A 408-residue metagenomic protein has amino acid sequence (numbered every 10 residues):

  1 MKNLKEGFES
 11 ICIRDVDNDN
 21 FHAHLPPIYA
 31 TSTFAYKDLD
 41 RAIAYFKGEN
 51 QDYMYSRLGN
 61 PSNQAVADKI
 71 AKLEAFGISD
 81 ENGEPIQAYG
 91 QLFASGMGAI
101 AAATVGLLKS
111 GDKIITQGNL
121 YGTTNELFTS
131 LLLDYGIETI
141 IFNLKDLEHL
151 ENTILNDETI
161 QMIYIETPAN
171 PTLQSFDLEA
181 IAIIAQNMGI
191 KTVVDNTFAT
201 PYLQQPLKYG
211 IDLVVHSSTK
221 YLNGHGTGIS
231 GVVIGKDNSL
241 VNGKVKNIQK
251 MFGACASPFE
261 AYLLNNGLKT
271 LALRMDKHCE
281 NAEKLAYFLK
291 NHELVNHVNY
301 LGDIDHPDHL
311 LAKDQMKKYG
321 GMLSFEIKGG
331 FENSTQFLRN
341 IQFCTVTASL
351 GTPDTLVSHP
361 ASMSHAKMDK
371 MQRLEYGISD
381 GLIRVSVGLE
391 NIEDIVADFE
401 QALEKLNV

Functional and structural regions predicted by a protein language model:
M1-K37, A42-Y45, E326-I341: N-terminal presequences and immediately downstream first alpha-helices
N3-L4, C12-D17, L73, G77-L294 (+2 more regions): Conserved PLP-enzyme active-site core in the AAT-like
I11, G77-G83, T129-S130, E138-I140 (+3 more regions): PLP-dependent enzyme catalytic core of the Aspartate aminotransferase-like
H24-K72, F76-E81, Q87: A glycine-/small-polar-enriched, mobile loop at the entrance of the PLP active site in fold-type I
Q51, I229, E260, L264-G267 (+2 more regions): Short amphipathic alpha-helical segments
F252, I341-G351, A402-V408: A common structural junction motif
H297-I383, V387: Conserved C-terminal alpha-helix-loop-beta "cap" of PLP-dependent enzymes that closes/shapes the active-site mouth
